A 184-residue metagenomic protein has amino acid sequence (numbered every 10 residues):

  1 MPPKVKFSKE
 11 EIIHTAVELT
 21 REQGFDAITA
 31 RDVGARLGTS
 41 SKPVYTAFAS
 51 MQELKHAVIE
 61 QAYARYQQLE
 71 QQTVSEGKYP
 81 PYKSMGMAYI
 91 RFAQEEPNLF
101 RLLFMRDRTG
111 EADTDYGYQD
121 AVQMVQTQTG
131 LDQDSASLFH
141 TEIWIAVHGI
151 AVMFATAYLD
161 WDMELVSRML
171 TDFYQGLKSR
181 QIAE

Functional and structural regions predicted by a protein language model:
E11, T15, L19-E53, A57: Helix-turn-helix
I12-T20, A62, Y66, Y89 (+1 more regions): Short hydrophobic clusters on alpha-helical segments that form packing/core surfaces in small helical domains
T20, E53-A62, L103, D107 (+1 more regions): Alpha-helical DNA-contacting segments of helix-turn-helix folds
H56, E60-S84, A121-Q128: Amphipathic alpha-helical linker/stalk segments
Q71-N98, Q133, I143: Hydrophobic alpha-helical connector segments
E95, L99-M105, I145-D162, Q175-E184: Amphipathic C-terminal alpha-helical segment
F104-E142, S167-G176: Amphipathic alpha-helical packing segments from all-alpha helical-bundle domains
